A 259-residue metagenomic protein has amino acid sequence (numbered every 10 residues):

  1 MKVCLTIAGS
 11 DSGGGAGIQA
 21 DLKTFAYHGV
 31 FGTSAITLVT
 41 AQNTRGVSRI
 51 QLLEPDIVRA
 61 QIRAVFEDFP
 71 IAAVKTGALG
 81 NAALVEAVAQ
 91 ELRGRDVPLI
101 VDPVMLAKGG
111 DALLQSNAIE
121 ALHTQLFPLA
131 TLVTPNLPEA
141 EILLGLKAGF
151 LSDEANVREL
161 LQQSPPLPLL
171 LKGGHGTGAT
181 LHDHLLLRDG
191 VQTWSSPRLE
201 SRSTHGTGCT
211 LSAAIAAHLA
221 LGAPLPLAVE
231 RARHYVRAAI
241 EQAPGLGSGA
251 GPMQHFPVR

Functional and structural regions predicted by a protein language model:
M1-T6, I18, L22-K108, R259: Conserved N-terminal subdomain of the carbohydrate kinase-like
I7-G13, Q192-H205: Short pre-catalytic strand/loop immediately N-terminal to key active-site residues, enriched for Gly-Thr
S10, T76-G77, D111, K172: Glycine- and other small-residue-rich loops at beta-strand/loop junctions that grip anionic moieties
Q19, T24, E141-I142, S201-L225: Short, small-residue alpha-helix embedded
G29-T33, Q192, H218-A232: Phosphate-handling active-site elements
R49-L52, D68, P226-R259: Charged C-terminal helix
I57, E67, A82-P98, H123 (+7 more regions): Nucleotide and nucleotide-moiety/phosphate-recognizing core
S116-V191: Conserved phosphate/ATP/ADP-binding segment of small-molecule kinases
